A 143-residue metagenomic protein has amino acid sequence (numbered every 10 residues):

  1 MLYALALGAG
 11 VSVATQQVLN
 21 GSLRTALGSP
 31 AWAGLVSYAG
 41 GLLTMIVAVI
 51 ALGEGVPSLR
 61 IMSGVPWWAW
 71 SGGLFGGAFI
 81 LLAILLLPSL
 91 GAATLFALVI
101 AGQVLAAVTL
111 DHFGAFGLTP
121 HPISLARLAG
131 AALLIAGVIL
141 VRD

Functional and structural regions predicted by a protein language model:
M1-G8, S22-T25, A31, L42-W68 (+3 more regions): Membrane-interface interhelical linkers
V11, L43, L74, A78 (+3 more regions): Hydrophobic/aromatic residues within the transmembrane alpha-helices of Major Facilitator Superfamily
T25-S29, L82-L98: Structural motif at transmembrane-helix junctions in multi-pass transporters
P30-V36: Membrane-interface alpha-helices at helix entry/exit sites of multi-pass transporters
A33, L86, F113-A115: Hydrophobic/aromatic residues within transmembrane alpha-helices of multi-pass small-molecule transporters
V36, L98-V99, A129: Hydrophobic core positions of alpha-helical segments in small-molecule transporters and transporter systems
L105-L125: C-terminal transmembrane-helix exit sites in multi-pass transporters
S124-V141: Hydrophobic transmembrane alpha-helices of multi-pass small-molecule transport proteins
